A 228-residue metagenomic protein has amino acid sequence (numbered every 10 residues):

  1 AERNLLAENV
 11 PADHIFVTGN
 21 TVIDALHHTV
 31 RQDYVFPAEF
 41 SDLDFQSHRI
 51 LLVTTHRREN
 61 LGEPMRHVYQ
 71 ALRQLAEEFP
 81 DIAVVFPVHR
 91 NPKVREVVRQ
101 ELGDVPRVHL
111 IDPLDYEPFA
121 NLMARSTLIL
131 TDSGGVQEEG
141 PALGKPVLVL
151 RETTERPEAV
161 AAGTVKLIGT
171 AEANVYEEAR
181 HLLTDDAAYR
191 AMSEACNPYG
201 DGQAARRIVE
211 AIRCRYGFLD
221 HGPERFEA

Functional and structural regions predicted by a protein language model:
A1-E63, I168, A188: A nucleotide-sugar donor-handling region in carbohydrate enzymes
F16-V17, H109-D112, K166-A171: Short acidic-hydrophobic, aromatic-tinged amphipathic segments that line or gate anion-handling sites
Q32-R125: Donor-nucleotide binding loops and adjacent catalytic segments primarily of GT-B fold Leloir glycosyltransferases
P113-Y116, E152-E155, E172-A173: Short, acidic/turn-prone active-site loops that include or flank metal/cofactor- and phosphate-binding residues
N121-V160: A donor-sugar binding/catalytic signature common to diverse glycosyltransferases and related nucleotide-sugar
R156-H181, A188-Q203: Change "using UDP/GDP/dTDP sugars" to "using nucleotide sugars
T184-A228: C-terminal amphipathic helix plus adjacent low-complexity, charged tail appended to glycosyltransferase catalytic
